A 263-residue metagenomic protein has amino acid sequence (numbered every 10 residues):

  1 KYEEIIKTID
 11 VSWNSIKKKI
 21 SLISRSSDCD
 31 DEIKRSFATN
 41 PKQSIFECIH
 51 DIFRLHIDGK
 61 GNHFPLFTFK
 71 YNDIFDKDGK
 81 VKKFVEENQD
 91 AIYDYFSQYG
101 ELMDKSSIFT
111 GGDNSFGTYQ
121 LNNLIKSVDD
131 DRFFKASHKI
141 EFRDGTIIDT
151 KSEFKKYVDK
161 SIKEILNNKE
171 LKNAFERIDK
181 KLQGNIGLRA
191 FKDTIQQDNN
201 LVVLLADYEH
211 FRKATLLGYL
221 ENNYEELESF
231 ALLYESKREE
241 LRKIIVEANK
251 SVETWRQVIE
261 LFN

Functional and structural regions predicted by a protein language model:
K1-T215, L220: N-terminal nucleotide-handling cores and adjacent loading/scaffold lobes of large enzymes and macromolecular assemblies
L204-L205, E226, V258: Sparse, context-dependent recognition of short Cys/His-centered cofactor- or disulfide-binding micro-motifs
H210, E221, Y234-R238, T254-W255: Cationic, beta-structured binding surfaces that engage anionic biopolymers and membranes
Y219-L233: Active-site-proximal, well-structured secondary-structure segments within enzyme catalytic domains
S229-I245: A short, surface-exposed helix-loop junction/capping segment
I244-N263: Amphipathic alpha-helical domain-onset/packing element
